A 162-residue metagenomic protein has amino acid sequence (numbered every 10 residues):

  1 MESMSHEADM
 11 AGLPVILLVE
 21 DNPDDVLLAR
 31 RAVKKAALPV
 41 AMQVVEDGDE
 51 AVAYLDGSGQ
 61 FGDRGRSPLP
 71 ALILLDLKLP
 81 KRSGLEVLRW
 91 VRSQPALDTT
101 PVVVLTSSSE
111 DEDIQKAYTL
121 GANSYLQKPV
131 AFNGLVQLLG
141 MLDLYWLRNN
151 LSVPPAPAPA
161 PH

Functional and structural regions predicted by a protein language model:
M1-L17, P23-Q43, D49-V52, D56 (+3 more regions): Non-catalytic signal-transmission and effector/linker regions of two-component phosphorelay proteins
E20-D21, L105-S109, P129: Conserved active-site segment of CheY-like receiver
D21, D76, G84: Conserved phosphate-binding and hydrolysis motifs of nucleotide-dependent enzymes
Q60, L85-D98: Short amphipathic alpha-helix used as the core "switch/output" element in two-component signaling
L75-L77, T106: Active-site residues of response regulator receiver
P80, E110: The feature encodes the CheY-like receiver
R92, Q115-T119: Alpha4-beta5-alpha5 "output face"
N123: Short, glycine/charged-rich "phosphate-handling" switch motifs in NTP-dependent and phosphotransfer domains
